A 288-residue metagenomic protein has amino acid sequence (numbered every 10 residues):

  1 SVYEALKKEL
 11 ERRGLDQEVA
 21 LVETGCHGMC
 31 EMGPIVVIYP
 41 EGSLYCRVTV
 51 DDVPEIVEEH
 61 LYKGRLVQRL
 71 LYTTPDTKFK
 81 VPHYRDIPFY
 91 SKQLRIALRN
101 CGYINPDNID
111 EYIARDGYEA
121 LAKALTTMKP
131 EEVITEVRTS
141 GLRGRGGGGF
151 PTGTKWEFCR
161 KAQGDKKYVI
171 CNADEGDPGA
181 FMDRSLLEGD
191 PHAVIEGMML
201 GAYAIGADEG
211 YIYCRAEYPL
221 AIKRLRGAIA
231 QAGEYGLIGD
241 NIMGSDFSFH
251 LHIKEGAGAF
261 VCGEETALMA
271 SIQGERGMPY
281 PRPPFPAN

Functional and structural regions predicted by a protein language model:
S1-N288: Feature of Fe-S/electron-transfer and energy-metabolism proteins that preferentially highlights extended coupling
